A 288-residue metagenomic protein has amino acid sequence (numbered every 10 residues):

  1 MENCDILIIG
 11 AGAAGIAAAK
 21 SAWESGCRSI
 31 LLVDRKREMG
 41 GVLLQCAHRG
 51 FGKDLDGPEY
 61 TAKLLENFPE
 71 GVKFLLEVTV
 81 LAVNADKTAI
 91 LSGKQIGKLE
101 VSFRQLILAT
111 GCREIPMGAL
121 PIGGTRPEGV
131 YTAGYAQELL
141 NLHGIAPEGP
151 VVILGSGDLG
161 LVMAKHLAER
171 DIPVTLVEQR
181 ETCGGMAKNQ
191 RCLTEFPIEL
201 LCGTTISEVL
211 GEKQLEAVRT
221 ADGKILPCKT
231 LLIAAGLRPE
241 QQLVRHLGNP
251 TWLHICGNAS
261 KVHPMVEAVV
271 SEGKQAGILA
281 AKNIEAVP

Functional and structural regions predicted by a protein language model:
M1-P288: Residues forming the flavin
